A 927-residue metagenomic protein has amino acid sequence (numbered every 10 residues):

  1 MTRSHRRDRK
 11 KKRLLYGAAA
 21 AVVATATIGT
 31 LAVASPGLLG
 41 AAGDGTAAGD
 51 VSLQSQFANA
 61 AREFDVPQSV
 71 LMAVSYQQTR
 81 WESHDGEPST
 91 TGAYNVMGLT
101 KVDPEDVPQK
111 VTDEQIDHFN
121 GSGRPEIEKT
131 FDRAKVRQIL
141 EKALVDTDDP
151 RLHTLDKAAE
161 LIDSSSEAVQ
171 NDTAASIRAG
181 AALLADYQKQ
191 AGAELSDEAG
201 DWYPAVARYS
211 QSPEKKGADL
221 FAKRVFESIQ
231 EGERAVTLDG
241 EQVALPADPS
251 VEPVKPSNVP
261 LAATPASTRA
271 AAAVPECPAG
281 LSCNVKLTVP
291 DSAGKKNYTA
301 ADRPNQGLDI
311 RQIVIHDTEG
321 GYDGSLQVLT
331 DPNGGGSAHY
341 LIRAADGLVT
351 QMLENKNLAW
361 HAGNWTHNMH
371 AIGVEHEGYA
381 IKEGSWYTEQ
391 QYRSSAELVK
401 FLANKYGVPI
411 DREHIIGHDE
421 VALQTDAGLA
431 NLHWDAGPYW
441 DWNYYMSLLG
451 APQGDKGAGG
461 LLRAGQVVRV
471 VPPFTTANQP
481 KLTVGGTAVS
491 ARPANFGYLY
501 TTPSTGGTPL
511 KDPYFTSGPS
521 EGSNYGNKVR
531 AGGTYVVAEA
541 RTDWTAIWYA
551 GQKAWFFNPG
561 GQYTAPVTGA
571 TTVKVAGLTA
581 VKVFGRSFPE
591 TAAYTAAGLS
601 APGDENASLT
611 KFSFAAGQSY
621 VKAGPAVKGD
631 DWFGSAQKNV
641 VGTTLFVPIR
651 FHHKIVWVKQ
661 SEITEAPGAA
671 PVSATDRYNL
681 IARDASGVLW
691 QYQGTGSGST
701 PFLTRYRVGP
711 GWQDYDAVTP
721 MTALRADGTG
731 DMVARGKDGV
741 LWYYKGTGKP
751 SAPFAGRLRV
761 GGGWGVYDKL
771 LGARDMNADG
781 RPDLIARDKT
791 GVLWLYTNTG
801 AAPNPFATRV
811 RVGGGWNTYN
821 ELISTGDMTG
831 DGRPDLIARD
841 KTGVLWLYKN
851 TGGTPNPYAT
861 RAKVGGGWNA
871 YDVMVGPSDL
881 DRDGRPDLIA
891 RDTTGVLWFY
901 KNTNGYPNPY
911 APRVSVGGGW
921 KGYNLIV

Functional and structural regions predicted by a protein language model:
T2-V22: N-terminal export and membrane-targeting signals
R13-Y16, I28-G49, E233, T237 (+2 more regions): C-terminal region of N-terminal signal peptides and the immediate post-cleavage residues of exported proteins
A47-S52, E241-G363, Q552, N558-G560 (+2 more regions): N-terminal catalytic cores of peptidoglycan-degrading enzymes
A48-E231: Catalytic glycan-binding domains that act on GlcNAc-containing polysaccharides
K215, F221-L281, V285-L287, E383-R492: Basic/polar, cationic surfaces and motifs that engage anionic cell-wall and phosphate/carboxylate ligands
N527-P559, T610-A666: SH3/SH3-like beta-barrel superfamily modules
P559-A601: Intrinsically disordered, low-complexity linker and terminal regions at domain boundaries
A669-V927: Trp/Gly-enriched beta-strand/coil motifs that build multi-repeat beta-propeller-like domains and related W-rich binding
